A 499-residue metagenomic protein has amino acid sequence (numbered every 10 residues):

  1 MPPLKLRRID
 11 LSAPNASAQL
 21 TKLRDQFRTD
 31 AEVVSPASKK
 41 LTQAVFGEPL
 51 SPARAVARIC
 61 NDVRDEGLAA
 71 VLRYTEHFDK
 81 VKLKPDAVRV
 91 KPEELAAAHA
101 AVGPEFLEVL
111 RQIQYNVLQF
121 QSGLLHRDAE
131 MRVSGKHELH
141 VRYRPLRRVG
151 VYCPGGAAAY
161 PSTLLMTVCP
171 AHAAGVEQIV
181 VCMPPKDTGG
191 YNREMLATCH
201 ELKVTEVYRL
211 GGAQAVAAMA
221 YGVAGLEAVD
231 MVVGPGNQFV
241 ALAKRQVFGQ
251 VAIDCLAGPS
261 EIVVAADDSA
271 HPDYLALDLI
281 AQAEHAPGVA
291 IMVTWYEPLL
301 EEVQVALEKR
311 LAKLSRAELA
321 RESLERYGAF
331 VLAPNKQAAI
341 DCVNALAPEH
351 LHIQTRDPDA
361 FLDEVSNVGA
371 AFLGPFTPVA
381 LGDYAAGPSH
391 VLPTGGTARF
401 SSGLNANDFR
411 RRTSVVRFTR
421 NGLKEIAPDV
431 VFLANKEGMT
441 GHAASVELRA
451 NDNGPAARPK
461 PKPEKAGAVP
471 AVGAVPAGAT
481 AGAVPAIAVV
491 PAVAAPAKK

Functional and structural regions predicted by a protein language model:
P2-R147: N-terminal Rossmann-like NAD(P)+-binding subdomain of aldehyde/semialdehyde dehydrogenases
A129-V133, V151, V181-M183, E206-G212 (+9 more regions): General beta-strand structural signal in soluble alpha/beta enzymes
M131-A197: Conserved small-residue-rich beta-alpha loop and adjacent elements that most often cradle the phosphate/pyrophosphate
E201-A281, H285-A290: Conserved NAD(P)+-binding/catalytic subdomain of aldehyde/semialdehyde dehydrogenases
A281-E284, V289-V368: A glycine- and small/hydrophobic-rich beta-loop-beta segment that serves as a flexible "lid/hinge" or phosphate-binding
A345-P459: C-terminal core of ALDH-fold dehydrogenases
P461, P470, P476, P485 (+1 more regions): Intrinsically disordered, low-complexity proline-rich tandem-repeat tracts
